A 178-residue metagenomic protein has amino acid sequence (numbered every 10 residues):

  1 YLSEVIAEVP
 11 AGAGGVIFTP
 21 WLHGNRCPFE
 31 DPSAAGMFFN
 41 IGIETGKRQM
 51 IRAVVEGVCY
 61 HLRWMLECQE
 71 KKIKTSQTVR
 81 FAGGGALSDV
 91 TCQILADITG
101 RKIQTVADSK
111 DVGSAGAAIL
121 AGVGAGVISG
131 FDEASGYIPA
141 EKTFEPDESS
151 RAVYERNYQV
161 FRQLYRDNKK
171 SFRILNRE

Functional and structural regions predicted by a protein language model:
Y1-P10, A134: Short, well-structured alpha-helical segments that form the helix of a local strand-helix-strand
L2-S3, G15, D31, A35 (+4 more regions): Alpha-helix initiation and N-capping motif
S3, D111-V112, E155: An alpha-helix initiation/capping motif
E8-A115: Activation-segment/catalytic-loop signature of the eukaryotic protein kinase fold
L62, A121-G126: Internal hydrophobic alpha-helix adjacent to the cofactor/substrate pocket in enzyme cavities
A125-E178: Acidic, glycine/GT-rich loop-and beta-edge segments that sit at the periphery of enzyme/chaperone cores
